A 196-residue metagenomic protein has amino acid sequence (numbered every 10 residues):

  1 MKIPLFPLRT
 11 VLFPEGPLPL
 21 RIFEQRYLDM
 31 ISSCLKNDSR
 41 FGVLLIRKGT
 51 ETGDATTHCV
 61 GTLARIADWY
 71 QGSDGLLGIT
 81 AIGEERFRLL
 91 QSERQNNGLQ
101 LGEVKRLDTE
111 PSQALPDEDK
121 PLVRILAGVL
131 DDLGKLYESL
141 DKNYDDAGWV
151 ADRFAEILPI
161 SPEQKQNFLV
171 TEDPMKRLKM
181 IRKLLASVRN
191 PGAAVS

Functional and structural regions predicted by a protein language model:
M1-S196: N-terminal low-complexity, acidic/polar interaction/targeting segments
